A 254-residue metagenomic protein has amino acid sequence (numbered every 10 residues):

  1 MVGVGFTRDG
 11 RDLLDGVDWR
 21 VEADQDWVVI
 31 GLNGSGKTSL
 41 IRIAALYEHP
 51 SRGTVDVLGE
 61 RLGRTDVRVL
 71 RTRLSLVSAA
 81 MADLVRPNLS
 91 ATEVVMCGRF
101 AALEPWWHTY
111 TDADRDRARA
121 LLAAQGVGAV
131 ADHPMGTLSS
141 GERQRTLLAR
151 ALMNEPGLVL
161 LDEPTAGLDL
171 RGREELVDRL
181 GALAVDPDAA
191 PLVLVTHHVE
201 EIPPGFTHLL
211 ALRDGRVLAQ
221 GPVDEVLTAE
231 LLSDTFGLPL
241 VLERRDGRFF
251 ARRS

Functional and structural regions predicted by a protein language model:
A45: Helix-to-loop junction immediately C-terminal to a conserved catalytic motif
G53-G63: Conserved ABC transporter NBD signature motif
T109, P134-L138: Conserved ABC ATPase signature
E155: Conserved catalytic motifs of ABC-family nucleotide-binding domains
V159-E163: Catalytic Walker B motif of ABC-type/P-loop ATPase nucleotide-binding domains
L209-P222: H-loop (His-switch) and adjacent beta-strand-loop-beta switch element of ABC-type ATPase nucleotide-binding domains
D234-S254: ABC ATPase nucleotide-binding domains
